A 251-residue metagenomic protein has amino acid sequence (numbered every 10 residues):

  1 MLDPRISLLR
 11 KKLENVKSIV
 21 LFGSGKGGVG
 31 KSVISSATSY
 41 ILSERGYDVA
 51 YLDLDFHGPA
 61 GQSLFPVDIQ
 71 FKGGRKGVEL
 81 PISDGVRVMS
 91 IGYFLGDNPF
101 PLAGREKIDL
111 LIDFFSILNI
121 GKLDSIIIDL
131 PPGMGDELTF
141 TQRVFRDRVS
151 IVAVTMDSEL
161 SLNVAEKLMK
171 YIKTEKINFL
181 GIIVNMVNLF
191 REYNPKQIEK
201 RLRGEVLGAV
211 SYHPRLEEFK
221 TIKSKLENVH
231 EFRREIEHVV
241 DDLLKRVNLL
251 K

Functional and structural regions predicted by a protein language model:
M1-G25, Q70: Extreme N-terminal, non-catalytic leader segments that precede Walker-type/kinase nucleotide-binding cores
V16, G27, G61, M89 (+4 more regions): Residue-level signature of catalytic and energy-coupling elements of molecular machines, predominantly ATP/GTP-dependent
S18-F56, I182: Walker A/P-loop phosphate-binding motif and the immediately C-terminal alpha-helix
R45-D97, P101, I108, D113: Phosphate-binding loop that captures ATP/GTP phosphates
G85-R87, K122-I126, S150: Loop/turn-to-beta-strand initiation segments
I91-K107, L111-F140: Switch II (G3) loop of P-loop NTPases
I117, S125, P131-E218: Conserved catalytic-core segment of NTP-binding enzymes
K220-R233: C-terminal boundary of histidine-terminating zinc-finger modules
